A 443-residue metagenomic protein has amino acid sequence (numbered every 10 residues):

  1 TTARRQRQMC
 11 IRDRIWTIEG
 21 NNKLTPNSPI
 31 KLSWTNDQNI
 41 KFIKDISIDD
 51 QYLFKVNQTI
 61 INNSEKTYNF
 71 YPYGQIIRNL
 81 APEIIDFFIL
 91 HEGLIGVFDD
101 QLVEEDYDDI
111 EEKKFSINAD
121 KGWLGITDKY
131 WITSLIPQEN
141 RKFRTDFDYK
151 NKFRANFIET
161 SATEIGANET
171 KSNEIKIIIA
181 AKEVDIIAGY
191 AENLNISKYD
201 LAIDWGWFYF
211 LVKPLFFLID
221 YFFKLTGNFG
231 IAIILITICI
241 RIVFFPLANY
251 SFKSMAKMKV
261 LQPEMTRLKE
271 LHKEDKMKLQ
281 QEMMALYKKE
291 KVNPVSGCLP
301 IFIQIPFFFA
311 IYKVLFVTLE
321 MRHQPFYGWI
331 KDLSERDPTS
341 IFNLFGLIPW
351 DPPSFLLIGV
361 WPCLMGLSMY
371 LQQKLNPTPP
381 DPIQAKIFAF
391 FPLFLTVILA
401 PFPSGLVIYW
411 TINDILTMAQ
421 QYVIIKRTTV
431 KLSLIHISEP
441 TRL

Functional and structural regions predicted by a protein language model:
T1-R7, I11, I435-L443: Single conserved hydrophobic/aromatic residue that forms the stacking wall/gate of nucleotide- or nucleobase-binding
R5-Q8, R12-K198: Soluble non-transmembrane domains of integral membrane proteins
Q58-T59, F70-I84, F88, E159-L434 (+2 more regions): Helix-loop-helix
